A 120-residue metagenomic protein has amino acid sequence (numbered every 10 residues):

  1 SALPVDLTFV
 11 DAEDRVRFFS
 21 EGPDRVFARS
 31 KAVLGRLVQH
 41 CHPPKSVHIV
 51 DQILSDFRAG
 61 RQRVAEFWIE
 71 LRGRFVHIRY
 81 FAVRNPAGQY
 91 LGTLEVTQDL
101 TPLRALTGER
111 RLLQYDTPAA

Functional and structural regions predicted by a protein language model:
S1-S55, T107-Q114, A119-A120: PAS-family sensory domains
R58: Short basic alpha-helical hairpin corresponding to helix-turn-helix/winged-helix-like nucleic-acid-binding
R61, E66-V76, L91: Per-ARNT-Sim (PAS) sensory domains and their PAS-associated C-terminal
R79-R84: A short, hydrophobic, proline-anchored segment that marks a local hinge/packing element in signaling and regulatory
L94-T97: Sensory-domain boundary capping and coupling elements
L100-T101: PAS/PAC or PAS-like capping segment
